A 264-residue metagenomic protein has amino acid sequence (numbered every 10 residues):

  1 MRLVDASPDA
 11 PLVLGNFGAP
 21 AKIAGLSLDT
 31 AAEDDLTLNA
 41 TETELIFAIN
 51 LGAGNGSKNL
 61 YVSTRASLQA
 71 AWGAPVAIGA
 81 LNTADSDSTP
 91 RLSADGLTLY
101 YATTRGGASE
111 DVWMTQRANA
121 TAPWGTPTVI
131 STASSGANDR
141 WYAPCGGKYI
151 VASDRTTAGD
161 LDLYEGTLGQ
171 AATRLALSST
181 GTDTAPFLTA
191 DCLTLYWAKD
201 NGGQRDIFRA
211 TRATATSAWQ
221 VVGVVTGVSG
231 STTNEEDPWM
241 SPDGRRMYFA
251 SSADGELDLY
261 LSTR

Functional and structural regions predicted by a protein language model:
M1-V13: Ser/Thr-rich, Pro/Gly/Ala-heavy low-complexity intrinsically disordered linkers and tails of secreted extracellular
A10-R264: Short, conserved micro-motifs composed of acidic
